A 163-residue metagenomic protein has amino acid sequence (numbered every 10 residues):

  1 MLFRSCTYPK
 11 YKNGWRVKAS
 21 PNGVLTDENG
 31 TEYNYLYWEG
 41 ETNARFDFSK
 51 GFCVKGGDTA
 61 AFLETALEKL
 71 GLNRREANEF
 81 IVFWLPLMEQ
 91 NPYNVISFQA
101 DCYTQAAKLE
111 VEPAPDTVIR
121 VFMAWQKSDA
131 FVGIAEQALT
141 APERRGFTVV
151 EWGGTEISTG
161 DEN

Functional and structural regions predicted by a protein language model:
M1-N163: Protease-labile, long low-complexity intrinsically disordered regions enriched in Pro/Ser/Thr
